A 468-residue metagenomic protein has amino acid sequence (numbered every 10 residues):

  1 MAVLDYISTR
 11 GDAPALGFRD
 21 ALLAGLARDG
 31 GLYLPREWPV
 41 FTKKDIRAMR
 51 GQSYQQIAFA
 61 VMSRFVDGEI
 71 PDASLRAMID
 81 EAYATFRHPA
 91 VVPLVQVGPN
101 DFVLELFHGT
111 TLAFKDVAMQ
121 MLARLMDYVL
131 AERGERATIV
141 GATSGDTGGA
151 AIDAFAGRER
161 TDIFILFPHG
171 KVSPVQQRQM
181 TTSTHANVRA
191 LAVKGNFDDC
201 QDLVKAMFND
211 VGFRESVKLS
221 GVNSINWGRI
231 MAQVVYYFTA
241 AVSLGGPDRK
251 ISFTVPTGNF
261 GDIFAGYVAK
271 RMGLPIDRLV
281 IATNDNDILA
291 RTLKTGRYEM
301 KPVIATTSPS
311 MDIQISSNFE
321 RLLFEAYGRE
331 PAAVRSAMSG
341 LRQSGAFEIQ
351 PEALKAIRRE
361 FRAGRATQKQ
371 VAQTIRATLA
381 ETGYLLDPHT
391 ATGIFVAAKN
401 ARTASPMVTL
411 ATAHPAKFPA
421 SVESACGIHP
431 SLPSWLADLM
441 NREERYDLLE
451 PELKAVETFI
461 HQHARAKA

Functional and structural regions predicted by a protein language model:
M1-A468: PLP-dependent amino-acid enzyme catalytic core
